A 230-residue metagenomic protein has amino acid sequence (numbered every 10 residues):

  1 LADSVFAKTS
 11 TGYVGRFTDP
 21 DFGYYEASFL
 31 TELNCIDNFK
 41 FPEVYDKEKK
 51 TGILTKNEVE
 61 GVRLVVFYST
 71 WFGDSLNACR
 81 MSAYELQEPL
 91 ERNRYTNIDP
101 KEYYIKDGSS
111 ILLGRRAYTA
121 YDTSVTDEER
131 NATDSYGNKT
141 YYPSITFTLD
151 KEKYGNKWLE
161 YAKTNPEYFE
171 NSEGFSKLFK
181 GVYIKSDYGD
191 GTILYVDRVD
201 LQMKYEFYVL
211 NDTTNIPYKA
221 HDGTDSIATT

Functional and structural regions predicted by a protein language model:
L1-T230: Secreted, disulfide-rich extracellular signaling modules
